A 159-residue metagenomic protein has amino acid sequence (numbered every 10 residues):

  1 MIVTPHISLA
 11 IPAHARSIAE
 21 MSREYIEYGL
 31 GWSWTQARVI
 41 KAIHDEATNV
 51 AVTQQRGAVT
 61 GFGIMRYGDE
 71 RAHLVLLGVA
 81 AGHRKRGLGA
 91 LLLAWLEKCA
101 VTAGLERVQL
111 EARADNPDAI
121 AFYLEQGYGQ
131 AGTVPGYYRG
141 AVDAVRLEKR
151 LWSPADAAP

Functional and structural regions predicted by a protein language model:
T4-P5, L9-G82, L93-C99, A103 (+3 more regions): Acetyl-CoA-dependent GNAT
R38-V39, N116-P117, R139-G140: Short secondary-structure capping/turn micro-motifs that flank functional sites
A80, R84, E111-R113: Residue-level recognition of the GNAT/N-acetyltransferase active site
G87-G89: Conserved G/P- and acidic residue-centered "switch" motifs that form tight phosphate/ATP-binding loops in soluble
L92, N116-A119: Conserved short alpha-helix immediately C-terminal to the canonical SAM/SAH-binding motif I of Rossmann-like
Q109-E111, I120, L124, G129-R146: Conserved catalytic-core motifs of GNAT/GCN5-like acyltransferases
